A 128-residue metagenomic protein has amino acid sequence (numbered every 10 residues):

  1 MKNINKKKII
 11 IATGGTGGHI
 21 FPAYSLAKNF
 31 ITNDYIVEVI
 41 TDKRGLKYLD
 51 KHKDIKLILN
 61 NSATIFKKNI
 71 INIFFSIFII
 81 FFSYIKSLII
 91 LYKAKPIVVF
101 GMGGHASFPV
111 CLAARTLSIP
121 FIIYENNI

Functional and structural regions predicted by a protein language model:
K6-G14, I31-I79: Conserved nucleotide-sugar phosphate-binding/catalytic loop shared by glycosyltransferases and other
I10, E38, V99-F100, I122: Structural detector of well-ordered beta-strand residues that form the stable sheet scaffold of enzyme domains
I11-Y24: A short, glycine/small-residue-rich beta-strand->loop->alpha-helix junction that serves as a flexible
A27, I31, R115: Gly/Ala-rich phosphate-binding loop of Rossmann-like dinucleotide-binding domains, activating on the conserved
R44-Y48, V98-L117: An aromatic- and histidine-rich active-site surface loop
L59-A63, M102, Y124-N127: Short beta->alpha connector loops at strand-helix junctions that form conserved, small/polar/Pro-enriched
N69-V98, T116: An amphipathic, basic-hydrophobic alpha-helix
T116-I128: Short, acidic/small-residue loops that bind anionic groups at enzyme active sites
